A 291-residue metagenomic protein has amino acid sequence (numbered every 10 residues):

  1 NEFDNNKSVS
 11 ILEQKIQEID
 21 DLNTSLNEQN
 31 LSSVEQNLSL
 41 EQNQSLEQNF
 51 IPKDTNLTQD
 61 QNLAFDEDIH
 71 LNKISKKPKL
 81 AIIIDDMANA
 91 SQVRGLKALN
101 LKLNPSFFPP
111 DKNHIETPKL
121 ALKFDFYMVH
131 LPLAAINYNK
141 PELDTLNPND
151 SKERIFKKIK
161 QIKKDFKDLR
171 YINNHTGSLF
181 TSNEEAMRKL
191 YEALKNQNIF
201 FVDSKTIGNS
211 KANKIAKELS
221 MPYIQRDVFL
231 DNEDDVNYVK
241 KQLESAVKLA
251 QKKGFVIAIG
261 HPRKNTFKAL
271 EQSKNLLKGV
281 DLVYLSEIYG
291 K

Functional and structural regions predicted by a protein language model:
N1-K77, L243, Y289: Terminal interaction modules at protein C-ends
I69-L143: Active-site beta->alpha N-cap acidic-glycine motif
K79-D86, L143-R154, N232-V239: Active-site mouth loops of central-metabolism enzymes
D85, I172, I257: Conserved, mostly hydrophobic/aromatic
K102-N104, F126, F200, P222 (+1 more regions): Residue-level detector of anion-binding/catalytic polar loops
F107-F108, L131-P132, V280-K291: A generic structural motif
K112-H114, Y138-K163: Catalytic-core regions of hydrolytic enzymes
K152-L243, Q251, H261-D281, E287-I288: Catalytic domains of cell-wall/extracellular-matrix polysaccharide-remodeling enzymes, centered on de-N-acetylation
